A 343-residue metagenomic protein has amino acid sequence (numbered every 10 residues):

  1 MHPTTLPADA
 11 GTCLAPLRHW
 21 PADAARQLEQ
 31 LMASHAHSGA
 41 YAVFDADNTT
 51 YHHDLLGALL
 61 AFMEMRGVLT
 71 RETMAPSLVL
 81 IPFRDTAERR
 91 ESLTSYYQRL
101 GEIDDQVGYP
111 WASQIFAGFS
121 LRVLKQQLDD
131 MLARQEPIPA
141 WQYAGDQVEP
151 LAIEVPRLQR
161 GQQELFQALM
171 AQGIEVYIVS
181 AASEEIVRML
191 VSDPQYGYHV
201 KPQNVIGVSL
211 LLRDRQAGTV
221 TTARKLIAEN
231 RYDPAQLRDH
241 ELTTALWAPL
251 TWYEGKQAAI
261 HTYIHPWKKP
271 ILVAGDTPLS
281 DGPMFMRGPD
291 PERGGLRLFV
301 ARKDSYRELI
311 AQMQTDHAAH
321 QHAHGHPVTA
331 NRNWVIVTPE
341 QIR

Functional and structural regions predicted by a protein language model:
M1-A46, H53-D54, L59-P82, T86: Non-catalytic pre-domain segments flanking phosphatase-related domains
H2-D23, Q27, A33-G39, Q127-Y177 (+1 more regions): C-terminal cap/substrate-recognition subdomain and adjoining C-terminal extension of metal-dependent phosphatase-like
F44, N48, A274-D276: Active-site flanking residues adjacent to catalytic metal/cofactor-binding acidic residues
D45, H53, G118-R122, N204 (+1 more regions): Short, solvent-exposed linear motifs at loop/edge-of-secondary-structure regions
T50-H52, D281: Hydrophobic positions within alpha-helical membrane elements
D54, Q106-V107, E185, E254: A generic alpha-helix surface/boundary motif
L55-A58, M63-E64, V68-I153: A metal-dependent, Asp-based hydrolase signature
